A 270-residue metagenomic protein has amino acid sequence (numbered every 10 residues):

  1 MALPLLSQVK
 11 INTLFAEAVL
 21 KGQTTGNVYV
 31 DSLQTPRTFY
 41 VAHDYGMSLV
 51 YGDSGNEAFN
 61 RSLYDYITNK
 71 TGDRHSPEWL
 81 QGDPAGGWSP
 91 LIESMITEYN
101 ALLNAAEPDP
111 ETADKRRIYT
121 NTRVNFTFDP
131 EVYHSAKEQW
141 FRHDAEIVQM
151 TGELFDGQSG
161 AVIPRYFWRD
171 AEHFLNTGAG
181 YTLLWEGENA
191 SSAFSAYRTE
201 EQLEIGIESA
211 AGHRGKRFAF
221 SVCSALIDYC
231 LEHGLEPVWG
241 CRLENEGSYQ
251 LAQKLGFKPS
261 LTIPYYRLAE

Functional and structural regions predicted by a protein language model:
M1-S32: Amide-forming acyltransferase catalytic core, primarily the GNAT-like/NAT-type and related acyltransferase folds
M1-T13, D129-A171: Short amphipathic alpha-helix that is part of the acyltransferase structural core
T25-A42, G178-A193: Conserved beta-hairpin
G26, S32-F155: Acyl-donor-binding surface of acyltransferase catalytic domains
E57-T68, I205, G215-C230, Q250 (+1 more regions): Conserved acetyl-CoA-binding loop-helix of GNAT-fold acetyltransferases
G87-L102, F220, L243-L261: Conserved active-site alpha-helix within GNAT-family acetyltransferase domains
Y166-A211: A conserved beta-strand-loop-helix scaffold within acyl/acetyltransferase catalytic domains
P237-C241: Conserved hydrophobic beta-strand within the GNAT/NAT acetyltransferase core sheet that lines the active-site cleft
